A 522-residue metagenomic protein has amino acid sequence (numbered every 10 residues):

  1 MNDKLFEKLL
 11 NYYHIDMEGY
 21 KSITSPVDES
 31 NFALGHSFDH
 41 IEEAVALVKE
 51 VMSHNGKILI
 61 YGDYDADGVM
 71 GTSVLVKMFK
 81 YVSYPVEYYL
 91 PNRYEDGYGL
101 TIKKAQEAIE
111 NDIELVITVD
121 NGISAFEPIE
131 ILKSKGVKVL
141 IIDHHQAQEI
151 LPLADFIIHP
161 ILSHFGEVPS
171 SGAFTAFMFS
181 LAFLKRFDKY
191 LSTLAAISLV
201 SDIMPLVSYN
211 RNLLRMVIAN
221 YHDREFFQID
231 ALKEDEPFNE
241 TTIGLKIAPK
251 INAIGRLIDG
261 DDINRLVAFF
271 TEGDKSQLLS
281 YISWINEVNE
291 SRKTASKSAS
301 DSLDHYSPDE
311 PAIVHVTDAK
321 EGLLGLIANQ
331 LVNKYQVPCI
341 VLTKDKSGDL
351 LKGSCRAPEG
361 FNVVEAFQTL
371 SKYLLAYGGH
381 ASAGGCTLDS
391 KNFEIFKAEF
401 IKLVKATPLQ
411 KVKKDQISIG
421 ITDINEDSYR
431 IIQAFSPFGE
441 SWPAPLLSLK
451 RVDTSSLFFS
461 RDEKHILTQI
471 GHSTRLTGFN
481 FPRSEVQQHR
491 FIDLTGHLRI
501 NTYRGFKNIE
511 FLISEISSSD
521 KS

Functional and structural regions predicted by a protein language model:
N2-L115, K135-G136, L153, L184-A398 (+4 more regions): Hydrophobic helix-and-loop "lid/oligomerization" segment in the mid-to-C-terminal part of catalytic domains
I109, T118, I123-K133, V137-M204 (+1 more regions): Conserved phosphate-handling catalytic cores of large alpha/beta enzymes
E127-L132, I327-Q330, I431: A short acidic, amphipathic alpha-helical/loop segment
H315, I466-H472, F511-S514: Short, acidic/hydrophobic/Gly-rich beta-strand patch recurrent on exposed beta strands that often constitutes part
N392-F396, Q488-S522: OB-fold single-stranded nucleic acid-binding module
A406-V412: Non-transmembrane, aqueous-exposed alpha-helical and coiled segments at domain scale
I417-I470, L476: Accessory interdomain/linker segments of ATP-dependent helicases and helicase-like nucleic-acid enzymes that mediate
G471-V486: Beta-strand/loop nucleic-acid-binding surfaces
